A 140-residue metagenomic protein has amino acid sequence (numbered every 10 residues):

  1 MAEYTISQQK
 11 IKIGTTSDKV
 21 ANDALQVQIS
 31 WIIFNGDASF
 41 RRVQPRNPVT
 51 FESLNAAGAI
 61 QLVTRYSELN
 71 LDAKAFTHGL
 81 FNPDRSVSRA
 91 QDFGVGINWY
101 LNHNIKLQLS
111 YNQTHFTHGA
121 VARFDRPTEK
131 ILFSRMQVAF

Functional and structural regions predicted by a protein language model:
M1-F140: Outer-membrane beta-barrel pore domains
